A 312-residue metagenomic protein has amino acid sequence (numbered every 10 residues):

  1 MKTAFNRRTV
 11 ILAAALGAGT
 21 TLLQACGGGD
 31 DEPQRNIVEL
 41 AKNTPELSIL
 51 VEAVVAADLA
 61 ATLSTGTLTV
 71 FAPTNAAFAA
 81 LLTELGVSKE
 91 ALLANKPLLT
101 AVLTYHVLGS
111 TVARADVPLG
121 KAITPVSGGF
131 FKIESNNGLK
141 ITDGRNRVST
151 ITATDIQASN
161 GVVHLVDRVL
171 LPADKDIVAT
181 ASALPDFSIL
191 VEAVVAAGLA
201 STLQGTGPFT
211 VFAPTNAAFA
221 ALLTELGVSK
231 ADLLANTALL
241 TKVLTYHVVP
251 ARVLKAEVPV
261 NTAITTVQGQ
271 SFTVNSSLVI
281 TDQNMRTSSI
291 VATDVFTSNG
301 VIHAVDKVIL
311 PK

Functional and structural regions predicted by a protein language model:
K2-N6, L12, L16-G19, L23-K312: Mature, structured domains of secreted/extracytosolic soluble proteins
